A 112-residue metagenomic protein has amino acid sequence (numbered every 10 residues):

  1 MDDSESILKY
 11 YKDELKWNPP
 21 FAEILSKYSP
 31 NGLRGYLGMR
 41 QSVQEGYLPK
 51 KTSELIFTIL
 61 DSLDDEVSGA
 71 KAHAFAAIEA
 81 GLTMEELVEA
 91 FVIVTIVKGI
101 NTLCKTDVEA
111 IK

Functional and structural regions predicted by a protein language model:
M1-T52, I78-E79, C104-K112: Acidic, glycine/proline-rich low-complexity segments that act as flexible tails and inter-domain linkers
N31-L37, D64-K71: Short acidic alpha-helix initiation/capping motifs at coil-to-helix transition points, especially at protein N-termini
L37-Q41, F57, A74-E79, V88-V92: Amphipathic alpha-helical segments within well-ordered protein domains
S53-V67: Amphipathic, charged-and-aliphatic alpha-helical interface segments that function as noncatalytic docking
S68-F75, G99-L103: Charged/polar positions within long, soluble alpha-helices
L82: Winged helix-turn-helix DNA-binding recognition segment
E86-T106: C-terminal structural segments of small proteins and small subunits
